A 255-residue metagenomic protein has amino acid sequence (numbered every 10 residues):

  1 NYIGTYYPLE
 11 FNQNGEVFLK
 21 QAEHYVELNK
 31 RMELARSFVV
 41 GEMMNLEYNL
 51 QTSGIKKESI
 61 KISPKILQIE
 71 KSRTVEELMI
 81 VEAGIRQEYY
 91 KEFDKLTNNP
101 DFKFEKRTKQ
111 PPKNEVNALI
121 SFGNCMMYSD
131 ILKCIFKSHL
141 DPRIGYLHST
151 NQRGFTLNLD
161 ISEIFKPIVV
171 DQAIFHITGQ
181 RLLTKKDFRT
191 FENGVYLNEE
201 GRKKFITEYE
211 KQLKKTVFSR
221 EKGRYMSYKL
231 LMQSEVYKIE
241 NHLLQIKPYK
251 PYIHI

Functional and structural regions predicted by a protein language model:
N1-N14: Glycine/small-residue-rich interface belts in oligomeric ring/scaffold proteins and their assembly partners
N14-I255: Active-site helix-to-loop segments that bind/position phosphate- or nucleotide-bearing substrates and donors across
